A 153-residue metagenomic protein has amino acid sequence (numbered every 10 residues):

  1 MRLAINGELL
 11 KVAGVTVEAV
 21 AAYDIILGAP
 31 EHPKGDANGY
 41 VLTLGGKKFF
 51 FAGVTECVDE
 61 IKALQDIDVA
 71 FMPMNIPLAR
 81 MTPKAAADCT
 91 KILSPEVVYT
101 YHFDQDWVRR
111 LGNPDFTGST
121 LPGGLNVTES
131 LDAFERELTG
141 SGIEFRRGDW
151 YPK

Functional and structural regions predicted by a protein language model:
R2-E8, C89-K153: Binuclear metal-ion centers of metallo-dependent hydrolases, dominated by the metallo-beta-lactamase
L3-Q65, D149-K153: Core dinuclear metal-dependent hydrolase active-site scaffold
V41-E96, T100-R109: Metallo-beta-lactamase
